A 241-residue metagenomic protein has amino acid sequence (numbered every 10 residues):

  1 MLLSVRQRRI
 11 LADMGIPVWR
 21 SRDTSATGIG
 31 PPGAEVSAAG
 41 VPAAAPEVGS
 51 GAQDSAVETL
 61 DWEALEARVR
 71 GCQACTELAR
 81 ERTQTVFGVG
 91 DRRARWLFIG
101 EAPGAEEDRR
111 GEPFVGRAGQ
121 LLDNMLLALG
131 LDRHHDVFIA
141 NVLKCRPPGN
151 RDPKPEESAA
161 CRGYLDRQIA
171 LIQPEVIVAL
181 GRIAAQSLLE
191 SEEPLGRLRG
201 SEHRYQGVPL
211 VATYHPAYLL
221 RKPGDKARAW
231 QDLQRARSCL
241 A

Functional and structural regions predicted by a protein language model:
L2-R8, A12-A241: A polyanion-binding, active-site-adjacent surface
